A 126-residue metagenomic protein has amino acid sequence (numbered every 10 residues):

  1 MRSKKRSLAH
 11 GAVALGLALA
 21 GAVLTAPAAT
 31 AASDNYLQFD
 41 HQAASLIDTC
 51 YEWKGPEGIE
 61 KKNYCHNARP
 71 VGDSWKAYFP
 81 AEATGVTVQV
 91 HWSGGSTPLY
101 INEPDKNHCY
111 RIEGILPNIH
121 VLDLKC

Functional and structural regions predicted by a protein language model:
M1-D40: N-terminal prepro-regions of secreted/extracellular proteins
A31-C126: Post-signal peptide N-terminal regions of Sec-secreted extracellular proteins
